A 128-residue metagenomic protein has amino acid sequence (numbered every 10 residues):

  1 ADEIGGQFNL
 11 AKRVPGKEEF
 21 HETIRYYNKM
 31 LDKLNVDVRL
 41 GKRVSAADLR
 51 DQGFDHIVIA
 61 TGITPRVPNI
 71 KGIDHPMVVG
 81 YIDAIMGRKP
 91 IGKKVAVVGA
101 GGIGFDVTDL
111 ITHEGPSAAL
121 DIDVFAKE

Functional and structural regions predicted by a protein language model:
A1-I4, R39-R50, T61-D74, I82-E128: Rossmann-like dinucleotide/flavin-binding elements
G6-F54: N-terminal Rossmann-like dinucleotide/flavin-binding domain of flavoprotein oxidoreductases that bind FAD/FMN
V78: Gly/Ser-rich helix-loop-strand patches that form or flank binding pockets for ribonucleotide-derived cofactors
